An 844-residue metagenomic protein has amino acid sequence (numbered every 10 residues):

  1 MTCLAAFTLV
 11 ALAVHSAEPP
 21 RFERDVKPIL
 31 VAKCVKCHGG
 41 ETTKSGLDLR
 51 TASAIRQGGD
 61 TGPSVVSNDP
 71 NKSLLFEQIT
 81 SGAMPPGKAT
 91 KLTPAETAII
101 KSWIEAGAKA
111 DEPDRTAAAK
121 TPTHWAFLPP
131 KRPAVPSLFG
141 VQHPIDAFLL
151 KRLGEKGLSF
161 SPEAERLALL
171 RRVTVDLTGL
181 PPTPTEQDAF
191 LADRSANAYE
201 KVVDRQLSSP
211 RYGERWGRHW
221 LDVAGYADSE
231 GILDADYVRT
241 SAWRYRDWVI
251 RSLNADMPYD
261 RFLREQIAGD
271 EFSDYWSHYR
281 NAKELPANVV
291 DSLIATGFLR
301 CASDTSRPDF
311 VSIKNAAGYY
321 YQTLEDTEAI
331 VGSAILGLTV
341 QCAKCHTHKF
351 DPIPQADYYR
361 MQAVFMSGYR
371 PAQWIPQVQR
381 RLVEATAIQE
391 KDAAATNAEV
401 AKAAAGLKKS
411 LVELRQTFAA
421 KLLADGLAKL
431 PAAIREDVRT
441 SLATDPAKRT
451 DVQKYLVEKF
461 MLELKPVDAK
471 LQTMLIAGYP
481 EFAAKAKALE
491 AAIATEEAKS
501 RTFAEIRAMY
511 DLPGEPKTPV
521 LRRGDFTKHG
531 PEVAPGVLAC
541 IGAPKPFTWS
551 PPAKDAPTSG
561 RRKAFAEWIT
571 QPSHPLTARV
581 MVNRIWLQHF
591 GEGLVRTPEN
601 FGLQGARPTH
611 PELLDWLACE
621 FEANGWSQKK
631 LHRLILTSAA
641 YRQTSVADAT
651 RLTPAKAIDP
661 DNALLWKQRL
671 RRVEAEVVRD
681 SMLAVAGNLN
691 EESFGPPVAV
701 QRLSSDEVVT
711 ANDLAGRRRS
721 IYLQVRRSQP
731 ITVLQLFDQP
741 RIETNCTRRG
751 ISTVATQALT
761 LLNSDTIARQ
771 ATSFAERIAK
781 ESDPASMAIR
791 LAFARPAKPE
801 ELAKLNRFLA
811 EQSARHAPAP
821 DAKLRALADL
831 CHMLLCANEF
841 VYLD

Functional and structural regions predicted by a protein language model:
T2-A13: Bacterial N-terminal signal peptides
H15-E105, K109-K151, E155, L167-R172 (+8 more regions): Solvent-exposed helix-loop boundary motif
L30, V331, I335-Q341: Short metal-coordination and nucleic-acid-contact micro-motifs, chiefly zinc-binding Cys/His arrays
F139-R171, D176-R211, Y226-E284, L324 (+9 more regions): Primarily short, surface-exposed interaction patches in extracytoplasmic proteins
V378-L411: Charged, amphipathic alpha-helical linkers/stalks
L414-L442, K448: Extended alpha-helical coiled-coil "stalk/arm" regions that act as elongated linkers or oligomerization scaffolds
L830: Globin-like tetrapyrrole-binding proteins
